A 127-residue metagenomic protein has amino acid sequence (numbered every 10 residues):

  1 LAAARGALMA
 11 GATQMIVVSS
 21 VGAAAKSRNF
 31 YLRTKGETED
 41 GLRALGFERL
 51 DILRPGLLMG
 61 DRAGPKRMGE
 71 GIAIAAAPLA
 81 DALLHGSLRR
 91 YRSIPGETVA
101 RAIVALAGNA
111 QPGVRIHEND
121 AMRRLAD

Functional and structural regions predicted by a protein language model:
L1-M15, E37, G41, A105-G108: NAD(P)-cofactor binding segment of oxidoreductase domains
A2, V21, R33: Glycine-rich NAD(P)-binding loop of the Rossmann-fold in SDR/ketoreductase-type enzymes
L8, A12, I16, E70-A77: Membrane-targeting and insertion segments and their boundary/processing signals
M15-V21, L53-P55: SDR active-site strand-loop-helix element
A25-A126: Oxidoreductase cofactor-interface core, primarily capturing Rossmann-like NAD(P)-dependent enzymes
